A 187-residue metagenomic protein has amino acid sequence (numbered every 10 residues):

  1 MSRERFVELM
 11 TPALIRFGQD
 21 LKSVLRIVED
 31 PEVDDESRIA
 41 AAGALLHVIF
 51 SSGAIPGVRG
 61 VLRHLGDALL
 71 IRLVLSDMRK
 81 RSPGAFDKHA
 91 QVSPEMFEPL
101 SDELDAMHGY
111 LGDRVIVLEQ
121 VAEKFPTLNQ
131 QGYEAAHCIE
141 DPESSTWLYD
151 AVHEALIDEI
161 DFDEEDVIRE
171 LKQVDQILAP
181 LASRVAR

Functional and structural regions predicted by a protein language model:
M1-Q19: Polybasic, low-complexity association/targeting segments
D20-I39: Add "or lipid-surface remodeling" -> "...that mediate pore formation, membrane permeabilization, membrane fusion
L25-V28, I49-S52, L75, R79-S82: A structural signal for well-ordered alpha-helices, especially hydrophobic packing surfaces of coiled-coils
E32, R59, R79-F86, V115 (+2 more regions): Long, hydrophobic, amphipathic alpha-helical segments used as structural scaffolds
A42-I71: Membrane-inserting effector segments that mediate pore formation, membrane fusion, or transient membrane insertion
V61-V92: Membrane-interface alpha-helices
F97-R187: Intrinsically disordered, low-complexity, charge-dense segments enriched in Lys/Arg and Glu/Asp interspersed
